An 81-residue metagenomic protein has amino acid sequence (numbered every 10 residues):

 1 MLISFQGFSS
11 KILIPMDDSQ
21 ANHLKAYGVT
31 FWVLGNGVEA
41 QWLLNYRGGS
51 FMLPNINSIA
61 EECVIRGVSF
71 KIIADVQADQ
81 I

Functional and structural regions predicted by a protein language model:
S10-I81: Intrinsic-disorder/low-complexity accessory segments
